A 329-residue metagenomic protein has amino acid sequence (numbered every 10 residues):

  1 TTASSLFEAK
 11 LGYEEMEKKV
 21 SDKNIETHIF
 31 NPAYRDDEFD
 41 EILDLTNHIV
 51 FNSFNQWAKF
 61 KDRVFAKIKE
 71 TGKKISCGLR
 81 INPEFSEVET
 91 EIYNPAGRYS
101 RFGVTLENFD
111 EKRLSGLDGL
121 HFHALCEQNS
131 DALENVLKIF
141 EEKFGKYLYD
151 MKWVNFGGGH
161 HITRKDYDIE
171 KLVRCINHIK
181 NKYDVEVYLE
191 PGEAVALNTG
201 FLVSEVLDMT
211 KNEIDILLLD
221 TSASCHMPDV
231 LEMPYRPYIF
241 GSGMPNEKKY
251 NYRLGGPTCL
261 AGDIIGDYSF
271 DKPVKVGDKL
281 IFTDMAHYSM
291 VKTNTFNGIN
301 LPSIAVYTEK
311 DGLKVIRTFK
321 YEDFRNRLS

Functional and structural regions predicted by a protein language model:
T1-W153, K165-Y167, C175-H178: Active-site-proximal beta-alpha core segment in soluble small-molecule metabolic enzymes
T2-A3, I29, V50-S53, C77 (+5 more regions): General beta-strand structural signal in soluble alpha/beta enzymes
I81-P83, G158, A223: Short, small-residue-rich loop/turn micro-motifs
V104, L120, G158-H160, E193 (+1 more regions): Gly/Ser/Thr-rich helix-start
A124-L125, V154-T163, P191-A194: Glycine-rich beta-strand-to-loop/alpha-helix junction loops that act as flexible
C175, E186-S329: Charged (often Lys/Glu-rich) extended helix/loop segments that serve as interaction or gating elements
